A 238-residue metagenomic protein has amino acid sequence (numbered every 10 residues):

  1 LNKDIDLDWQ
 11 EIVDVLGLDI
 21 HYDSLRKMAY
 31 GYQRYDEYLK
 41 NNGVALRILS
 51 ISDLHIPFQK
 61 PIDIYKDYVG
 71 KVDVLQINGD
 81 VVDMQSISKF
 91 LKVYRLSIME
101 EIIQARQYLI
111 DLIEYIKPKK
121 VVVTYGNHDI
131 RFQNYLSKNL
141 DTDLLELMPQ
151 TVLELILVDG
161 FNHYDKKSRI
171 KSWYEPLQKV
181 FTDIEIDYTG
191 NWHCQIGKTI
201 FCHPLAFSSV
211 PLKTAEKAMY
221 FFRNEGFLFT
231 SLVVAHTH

Functional and structural regions predicted by a protein language model:
L1-L7: Short, amphipathic alpha-helical "recognition" segments used to contact nucleic acids or chromatin
D8-Y30: Short, basic interhelical loop/turn and adjoining N-cap of the next helix at nucleic-acid- or acidic-partner-contacting
V15, D19, G70-K71, Y115 (+1 more regions): Alpha-helix C-cap/termination motif
Q33-V44: Short Lys/Arg-enriched helix C-cap and helix-to-coil transition segments that create basic nucleic-acid-contact patches
V44-D53, V93-Y94, K198-L205: Short, basic, glycine/proline-bearing loop/turn elements
L46-I48, V74, K120, T199-I200 (+1 more regions): Structural motif
I51, I56-Y164: Core catalytic region of metal-dependent phosphoesterases/phosphodiesterases, especially metallo-beta-lactamase-like
N134-S137, T142-H238: Acidic, His/Gly-enriched loop-helix segments that form or flank divalent-metal centers in metallo-dependent hydrolases
